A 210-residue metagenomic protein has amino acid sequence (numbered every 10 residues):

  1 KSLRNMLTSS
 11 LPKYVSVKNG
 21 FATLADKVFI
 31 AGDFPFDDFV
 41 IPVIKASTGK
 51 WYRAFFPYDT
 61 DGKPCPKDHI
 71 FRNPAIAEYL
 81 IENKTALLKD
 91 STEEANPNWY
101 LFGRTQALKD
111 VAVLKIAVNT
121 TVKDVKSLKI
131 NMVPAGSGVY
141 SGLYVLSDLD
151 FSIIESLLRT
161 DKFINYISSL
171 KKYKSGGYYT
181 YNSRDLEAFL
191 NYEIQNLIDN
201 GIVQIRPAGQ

Functional and structural regions predicted by a protein language model:
S2-Q210: Polybasic, glycine- and aromatic-enriched phosphate-binding surface used to engage nucleic acids
